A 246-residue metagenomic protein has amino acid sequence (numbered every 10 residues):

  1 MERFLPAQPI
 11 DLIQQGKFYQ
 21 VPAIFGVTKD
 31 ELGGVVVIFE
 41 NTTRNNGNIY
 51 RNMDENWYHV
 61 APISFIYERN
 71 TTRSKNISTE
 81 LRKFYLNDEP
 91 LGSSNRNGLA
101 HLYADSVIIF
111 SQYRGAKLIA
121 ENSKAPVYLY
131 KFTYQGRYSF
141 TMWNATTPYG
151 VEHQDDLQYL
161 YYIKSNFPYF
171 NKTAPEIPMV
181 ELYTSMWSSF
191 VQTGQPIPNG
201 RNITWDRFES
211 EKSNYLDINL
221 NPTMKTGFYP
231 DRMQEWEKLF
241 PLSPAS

Functional and structural regions predicted by a protein language model:
M1-I177: Substrate-gating cap/lid region and adjacent catalytic-acid/histidine neighborhood within extracellular/lumenal
R3-L5, V21, E89, S93-R96 (+3 more regions): Alpha/beta-hydrolase-fold serine-hydrolase catalytic core, especially in secreted/extracellular enzymes
